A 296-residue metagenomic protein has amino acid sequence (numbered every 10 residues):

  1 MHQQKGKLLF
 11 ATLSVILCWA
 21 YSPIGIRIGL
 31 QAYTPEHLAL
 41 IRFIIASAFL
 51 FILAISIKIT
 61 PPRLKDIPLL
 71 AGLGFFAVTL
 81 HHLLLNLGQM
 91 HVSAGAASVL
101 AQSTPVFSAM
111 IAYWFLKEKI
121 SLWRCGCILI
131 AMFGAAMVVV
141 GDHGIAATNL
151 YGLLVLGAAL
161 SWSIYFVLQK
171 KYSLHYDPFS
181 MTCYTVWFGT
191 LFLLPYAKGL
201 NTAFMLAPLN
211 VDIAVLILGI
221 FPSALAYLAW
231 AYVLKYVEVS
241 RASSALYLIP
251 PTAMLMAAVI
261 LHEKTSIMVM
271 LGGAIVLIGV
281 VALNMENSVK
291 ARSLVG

Functional and structural regions predicted by a protein language model:
M1-H37, A146-K171, A291-G296: Glycine-/small-residue-enriched transmembrane alpha-helix faces in small-molecule transporters and effluxers
Q4-L9, A32-E36, L40, P62-P68 (+3 more regions): Juxtamembrane helix-entry segments on the extracytoplasmic side of multipass membrane proteins
C18, S22-P23, F51-A97, A101 (+2 more regions): Specific transmembrane alpha-helical segments of multi-pass solute transporters/efflux pumps, especially DMT/EamA
G29, L38, R42, G88 (+8 more regions): Hydrophobic/aromatic residues within transmembrane alpha-helices of multi-pass small-molecule transporters
H37-A48, A77, L85-K119, R124 (+3 more regions): Specific alpha-helical transmembrane segments that line the substrate/conduction pathway and gating interfaces
A39-I41, H82, A97-S103, L168-T190 (+1 more regions): Helix-helix packing/entry segments at the starts of transmembrane helices
L50, A71, I111, I120-V140 (+5 more regions): Hydrophobic transmembrane alpha-helices of multi-pass small-molecule transport proteins
L50, S108-M110, W114, I145-N201 (+3 more regions): Transmembrane alpha-helical segments that form core, pore/gating elements of small-molecule transporters/exporters
